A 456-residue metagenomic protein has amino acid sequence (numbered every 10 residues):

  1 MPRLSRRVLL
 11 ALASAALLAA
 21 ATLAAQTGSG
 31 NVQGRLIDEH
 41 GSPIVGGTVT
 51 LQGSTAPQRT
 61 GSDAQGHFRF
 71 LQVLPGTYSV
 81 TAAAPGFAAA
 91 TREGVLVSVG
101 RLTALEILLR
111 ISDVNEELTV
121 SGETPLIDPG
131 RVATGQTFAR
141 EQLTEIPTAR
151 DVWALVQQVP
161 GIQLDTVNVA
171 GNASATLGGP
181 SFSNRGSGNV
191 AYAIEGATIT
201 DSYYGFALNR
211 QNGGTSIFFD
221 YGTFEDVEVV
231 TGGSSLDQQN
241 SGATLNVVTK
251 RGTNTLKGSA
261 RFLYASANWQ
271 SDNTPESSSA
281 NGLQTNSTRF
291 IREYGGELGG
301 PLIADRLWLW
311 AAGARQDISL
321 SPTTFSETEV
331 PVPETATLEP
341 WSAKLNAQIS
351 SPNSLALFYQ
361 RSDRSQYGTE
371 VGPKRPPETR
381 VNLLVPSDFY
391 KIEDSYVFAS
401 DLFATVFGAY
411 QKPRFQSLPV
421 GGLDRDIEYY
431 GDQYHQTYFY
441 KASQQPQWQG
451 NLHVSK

Functional and structural regions predicted by a protein language model:
P2-L4, L10-S14, A21-E141: Periplasm-facing N-terminal accessory domains of Gram-negative outer-membrane beta-barrel systems
F68, P180, A243-L245, G296 (+3 more regions): Membrane-embedded beta-strands of outer-membrane beta-barrel proteins, especially the hydrophobic/small aromatic
F87-R110, V114-T253, Q270, S278-S287 (+3 more regions): Periplasmic N-terminal accessory/gating domains of Gram-negative outer-membrane beta-barrel systems
V95, A207, Q270-S277, S321-E329 (+2 more regions): Outer-membrane beta-barrel translocator domains and adjoining extracellular loop/strand segments of Gram-negative
E123, V230-G232, R261-A265, A314-Q316 (+2 more regions): Outer-membrane beta-barrel pore domains and translocons
L208-G213, E228-V230, E276-G282, T324-E329 (+4 more regions): Extracytoplasmic loops and strand-loop junctions of Gram-negative outer membrane beta-barrel proteins
K257, N286-S365, L383-T405: Transmembrane beta-barrel wall of Gram-negative outer-membrane proteins
T337, Q348-K456: Replace "related TpsB outer-membrane translocases also match" with "some related outer-membrane beta-barrels such as
